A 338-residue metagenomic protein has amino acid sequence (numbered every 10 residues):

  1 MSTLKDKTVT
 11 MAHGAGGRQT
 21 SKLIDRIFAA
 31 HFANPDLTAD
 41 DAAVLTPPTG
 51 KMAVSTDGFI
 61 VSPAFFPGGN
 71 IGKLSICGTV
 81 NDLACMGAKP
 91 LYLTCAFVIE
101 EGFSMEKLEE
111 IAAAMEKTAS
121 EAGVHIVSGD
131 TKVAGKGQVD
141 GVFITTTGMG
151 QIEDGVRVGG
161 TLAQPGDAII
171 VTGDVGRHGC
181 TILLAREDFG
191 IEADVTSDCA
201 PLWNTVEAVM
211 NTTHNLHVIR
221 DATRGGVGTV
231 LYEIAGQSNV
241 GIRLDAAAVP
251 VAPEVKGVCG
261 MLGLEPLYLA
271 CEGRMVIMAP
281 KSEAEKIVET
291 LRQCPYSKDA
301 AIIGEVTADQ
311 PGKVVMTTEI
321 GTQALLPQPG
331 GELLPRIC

Functional and structural regions predicted by a protein language model:
M1-C338: Helix-biased detector of long, well-ordered alpha-helical tracts
